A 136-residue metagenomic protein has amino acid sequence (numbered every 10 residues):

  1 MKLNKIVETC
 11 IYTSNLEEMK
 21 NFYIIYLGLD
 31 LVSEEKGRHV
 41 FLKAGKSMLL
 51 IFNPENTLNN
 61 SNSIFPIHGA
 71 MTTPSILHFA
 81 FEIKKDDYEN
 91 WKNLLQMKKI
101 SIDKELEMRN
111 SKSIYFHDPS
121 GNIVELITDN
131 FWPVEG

Functional and structural regions predicted by a protein language model:
M1-V7, T13-S33, A44-S101, H117-G136: Glyoxalase I/VOC metalloenzyme domain signal
K36-R38, M108-K112: Short acidic/glycine-enriched loop/turn segments that link adjacent beta-strands
R38-H39, N56: Short active-site-proximal "capping" loops at secondary-structure junctions
E107-M108, D118: Acidic surface patches and DE-rich sequence motifs
